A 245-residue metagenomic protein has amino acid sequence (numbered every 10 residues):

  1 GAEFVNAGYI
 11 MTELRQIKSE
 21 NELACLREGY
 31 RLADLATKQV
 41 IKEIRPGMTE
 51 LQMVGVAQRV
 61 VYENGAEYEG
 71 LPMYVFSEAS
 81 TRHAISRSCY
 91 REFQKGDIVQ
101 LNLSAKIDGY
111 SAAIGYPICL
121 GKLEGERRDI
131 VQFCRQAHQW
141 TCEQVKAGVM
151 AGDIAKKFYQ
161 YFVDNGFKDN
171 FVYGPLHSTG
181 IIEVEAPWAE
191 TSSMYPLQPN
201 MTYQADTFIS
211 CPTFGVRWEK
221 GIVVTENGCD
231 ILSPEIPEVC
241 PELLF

Functional and structural regions predicted by a protein language model:
G1-F245: Active-site neighborhoods and metal-handling regions in enzymes and metal-associated proteins
